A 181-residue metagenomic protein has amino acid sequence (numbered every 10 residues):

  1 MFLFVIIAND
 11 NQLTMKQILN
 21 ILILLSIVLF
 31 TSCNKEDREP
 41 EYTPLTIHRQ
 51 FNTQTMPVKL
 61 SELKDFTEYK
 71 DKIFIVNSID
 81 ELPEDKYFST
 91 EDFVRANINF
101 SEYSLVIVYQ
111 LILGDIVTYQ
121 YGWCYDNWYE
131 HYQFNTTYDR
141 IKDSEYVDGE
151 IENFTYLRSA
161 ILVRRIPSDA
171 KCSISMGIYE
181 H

Functional and structural regions predicted by a protein language model:
M1-L3, I18, L29, Q50 (+6 more regions): Intrinsic disorder/low-structure terminal segments
M1-Y42: Bacterial Sec-dependent N-terminal signal peptides
D10-Q12, I21, K35-R38, T53 (+8 more regions): Short linear motifs in intrinsically disordered/low-complexity regions
F30-T53, M176-H181: Bacterial Sec-dependent N-terminal signal peptides
P40-E91: N-terminal accessory segment detector
K70-R140: Mature extracytoplasmic domains of secretory-pathway proteins
I112-H181: Extracytoplasmic electrostatic interaction patches
